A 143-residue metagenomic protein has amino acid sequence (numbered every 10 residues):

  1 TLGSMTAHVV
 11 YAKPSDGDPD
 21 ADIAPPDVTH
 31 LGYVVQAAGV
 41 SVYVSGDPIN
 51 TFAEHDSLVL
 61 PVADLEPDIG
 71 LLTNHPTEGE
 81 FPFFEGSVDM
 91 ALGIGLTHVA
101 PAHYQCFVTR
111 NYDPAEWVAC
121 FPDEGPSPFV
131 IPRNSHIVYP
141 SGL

Functional and structural regions predicted by a protein language model:
T1, D56, P61-A63, F84-L143: Binuclear metal-ion centers of metallo-dependent hydrolases, dominated by the metallo-beta-lactamase
T1-L60, D64, H136-L143: Core dinuclear metal-dependent hydrolase active-site scaffold
M5, G39-S41, E66-G70, G95-T97 (+1 more regions): Loop/turn elements at helix/coil->beta-strand transitions in domains of secreted/extracellular proteins
P14-S15, T77, Q105-C106: A short, flexible beta-alpha/helix-coil linker loop
P19-I23, P82, N111-Y112: Short, solvent-exposed loop/turn segments at secondary-structure boundaries
Y43-N50, I69-P76, V99-Y104, V130-R133: Active-site neighborhood of phospho(di)ester-bond hydrolases with catalytic His/Asp-centered motifs
F52, G79-E80, V108: Short, solvent-exposed loop/turn segments at secondary-structure junctions
T77-G79, E85-G86: Generic structural signal for short, solvent-exposed loop/turn connectors between secondary structure elements
